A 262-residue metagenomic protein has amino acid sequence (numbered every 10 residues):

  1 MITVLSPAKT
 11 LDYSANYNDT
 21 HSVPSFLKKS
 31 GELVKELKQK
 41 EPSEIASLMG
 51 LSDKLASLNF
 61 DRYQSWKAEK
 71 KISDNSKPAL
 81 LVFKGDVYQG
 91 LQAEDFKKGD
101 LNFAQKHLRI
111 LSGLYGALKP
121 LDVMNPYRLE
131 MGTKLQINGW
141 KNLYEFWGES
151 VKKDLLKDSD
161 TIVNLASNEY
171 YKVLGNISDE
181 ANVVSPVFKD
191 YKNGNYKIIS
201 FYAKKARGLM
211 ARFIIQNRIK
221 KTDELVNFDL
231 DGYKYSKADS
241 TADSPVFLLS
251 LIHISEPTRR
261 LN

Functional and structural regions predicted by a protein language model:
I2-S6, T161-N164: Short hydrophobic beta-strand segments
V4-D95: Active-site helix-to-loop segments that bind/position phosphate- or nucleotide-bearing substrates and donors across
A8, A166, T258: Anionic group-transfer/hydrolysis microenvironments
L11, E169, L261: Glycine-rich nucleotide phosphate-binding loop and flanking beta-alpha elements of Rossmann-like dinucleotide-binding
Q39, L156-K157, R260: Secondary-structure boundary motif
A93-A242, V246-L251: Internal, well-folded beta-alpha domain core
I252-N262: Single conserved hydrophobic/aromatic residue that forms the stacking wall/gate of nucleotide- or nucleobase-binding
